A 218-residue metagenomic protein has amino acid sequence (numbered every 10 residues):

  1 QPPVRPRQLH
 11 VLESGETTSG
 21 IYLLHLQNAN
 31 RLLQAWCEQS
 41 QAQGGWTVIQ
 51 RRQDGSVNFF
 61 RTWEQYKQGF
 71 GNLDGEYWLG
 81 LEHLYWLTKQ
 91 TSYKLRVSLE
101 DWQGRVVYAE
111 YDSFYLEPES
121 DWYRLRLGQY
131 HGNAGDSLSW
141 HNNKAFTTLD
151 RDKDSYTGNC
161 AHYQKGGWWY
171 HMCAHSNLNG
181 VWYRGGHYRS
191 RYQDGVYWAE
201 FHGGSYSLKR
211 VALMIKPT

Functional and structural regions predicted by a protein language model:
Q1-T218: Mature extracellular or lumenal effector domains of secreted proteins and single-pass membrane receptors/adhesion
